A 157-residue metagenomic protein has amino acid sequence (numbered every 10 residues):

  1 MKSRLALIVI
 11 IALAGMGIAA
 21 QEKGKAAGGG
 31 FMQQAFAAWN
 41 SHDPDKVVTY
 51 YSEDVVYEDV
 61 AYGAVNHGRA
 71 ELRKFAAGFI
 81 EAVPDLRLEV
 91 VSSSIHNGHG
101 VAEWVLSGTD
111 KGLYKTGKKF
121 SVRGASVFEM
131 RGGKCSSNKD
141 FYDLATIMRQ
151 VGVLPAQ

Functional and structural regions predicted by a protein language model:
M1-A6: Bacterial N-terminal signal peptides that target proteins for export
I11-E53, L154-Q157: Short, low-complexity N-terminal intrinsically disordered segments enriched in polar/charged residues
G29-G30, P44-N97: A solvent-exposed, acidic/Ser-Thr-rich amphipathic alpha-helical stretch
A35, V47-V48, V55, G68 (+5 more regions): Hydrophobic pocket/interface hotspot
Y51, L106-G108, S126, Y142: Short beta-strand segments enriched in hydrophobic/aromatic residues within well-folded beta-rich domains
E81-A82, G108-K119: Short, cysteine-centered beta-strand-loop-beta hairpins and adjacent loop/turn segments enriched in charged/polar
N97-G108: A short hydrophobic beta-strand element
V101, S121-V151: Short beta-strand edge/turn micro-motifs at domain boundaries
